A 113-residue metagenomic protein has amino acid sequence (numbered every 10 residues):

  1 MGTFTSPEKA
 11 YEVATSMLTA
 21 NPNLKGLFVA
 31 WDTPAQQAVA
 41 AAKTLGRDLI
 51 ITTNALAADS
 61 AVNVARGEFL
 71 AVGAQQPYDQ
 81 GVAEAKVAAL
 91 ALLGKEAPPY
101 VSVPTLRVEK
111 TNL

Functional and structural regions predicted by a protein language model:
M1-L113: A residue-level marker of the well-folded mature domains of exported/periplasmic proteins
